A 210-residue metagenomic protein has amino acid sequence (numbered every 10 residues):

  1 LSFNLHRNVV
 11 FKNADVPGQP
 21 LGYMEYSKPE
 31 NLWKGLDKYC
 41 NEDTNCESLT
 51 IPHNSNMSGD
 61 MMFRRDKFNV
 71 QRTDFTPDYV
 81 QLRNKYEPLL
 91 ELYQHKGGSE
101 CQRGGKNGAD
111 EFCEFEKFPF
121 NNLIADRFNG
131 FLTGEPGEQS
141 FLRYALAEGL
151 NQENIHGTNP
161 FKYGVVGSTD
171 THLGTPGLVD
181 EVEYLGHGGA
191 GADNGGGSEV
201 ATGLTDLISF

Functional and structural regions predicted by a protein language model:
L1-F210: Extended, charged catalytic domains and RNA/DNA-binding interfaces, predominantly in divalent-metal-using enzymes
